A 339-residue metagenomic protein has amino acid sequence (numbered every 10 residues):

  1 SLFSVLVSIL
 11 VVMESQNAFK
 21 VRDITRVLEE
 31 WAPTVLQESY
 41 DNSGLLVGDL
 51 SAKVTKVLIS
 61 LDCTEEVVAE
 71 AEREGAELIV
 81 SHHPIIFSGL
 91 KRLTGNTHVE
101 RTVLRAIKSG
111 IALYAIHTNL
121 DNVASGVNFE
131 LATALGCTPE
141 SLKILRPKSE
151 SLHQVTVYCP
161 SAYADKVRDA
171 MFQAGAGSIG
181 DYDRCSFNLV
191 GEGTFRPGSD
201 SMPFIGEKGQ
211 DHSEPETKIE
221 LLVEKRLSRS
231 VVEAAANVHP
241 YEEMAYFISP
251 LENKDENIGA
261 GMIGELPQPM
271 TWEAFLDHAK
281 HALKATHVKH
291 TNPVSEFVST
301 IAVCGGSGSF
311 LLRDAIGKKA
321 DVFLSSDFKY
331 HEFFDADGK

Functional and structural regions predicted by a protein language model:
L6-K339: Hydrophobic structural segments
